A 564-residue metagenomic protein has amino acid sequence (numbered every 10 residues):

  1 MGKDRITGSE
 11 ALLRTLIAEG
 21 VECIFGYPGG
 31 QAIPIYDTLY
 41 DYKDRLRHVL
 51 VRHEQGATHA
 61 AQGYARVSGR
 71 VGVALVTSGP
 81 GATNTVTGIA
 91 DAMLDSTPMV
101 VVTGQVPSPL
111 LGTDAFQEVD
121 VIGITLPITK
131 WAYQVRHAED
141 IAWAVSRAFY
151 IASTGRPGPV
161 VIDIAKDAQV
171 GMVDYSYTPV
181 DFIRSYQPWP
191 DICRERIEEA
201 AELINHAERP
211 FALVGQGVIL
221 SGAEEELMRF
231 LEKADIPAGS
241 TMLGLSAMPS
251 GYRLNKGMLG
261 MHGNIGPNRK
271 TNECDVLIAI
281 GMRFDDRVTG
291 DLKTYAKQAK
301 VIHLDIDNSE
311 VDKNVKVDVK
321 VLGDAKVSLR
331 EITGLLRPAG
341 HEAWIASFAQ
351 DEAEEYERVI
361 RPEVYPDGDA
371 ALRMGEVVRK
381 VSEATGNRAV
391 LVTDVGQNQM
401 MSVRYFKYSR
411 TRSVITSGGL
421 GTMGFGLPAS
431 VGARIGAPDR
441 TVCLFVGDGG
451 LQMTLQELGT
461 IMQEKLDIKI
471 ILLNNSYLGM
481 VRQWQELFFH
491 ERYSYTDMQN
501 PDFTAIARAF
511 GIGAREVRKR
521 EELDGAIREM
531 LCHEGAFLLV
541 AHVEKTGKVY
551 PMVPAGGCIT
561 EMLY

Functional and structural regions predicted by a protein language model:
M1-K3, E139, Q298-V395, R520-E521 (+2 more regions): Phosphate/pyrophosphate-binding active-site segments
G2-A343, K380, A384-N387, D467-I470 (+2 more regions): N-terminal alpha/beta PP-like core and its mobile active-site loop of ThDP/TPP-dependent enzymes
S9-E22, I35, L39-Y40, E352-A433: Active-site diphosphate/adenylate-binding microenvironment
Y27-G29, H48-H59, A74-G81, R136-H137 (+6 more regions): Active-site nucleophile and cofactor-binding loops and adjacent substrate-binding regions of central metabolic enzymes
L110, F116-Q117, D312-N314, K320-L322 (+3 more regions): Thiamine diphosphate
V161, H303, V392, F445-V446: Generic enzyme active-site microenvironment
D163-A168, G396-N398, E544: A glycine-rich phosphate-binding loop feature that marks nucleotide/adenosyl-phosphate handling sites
G215-L220, Y365-P366, G447: Conserved short loop/turn motifs at secondary-structure junctions
